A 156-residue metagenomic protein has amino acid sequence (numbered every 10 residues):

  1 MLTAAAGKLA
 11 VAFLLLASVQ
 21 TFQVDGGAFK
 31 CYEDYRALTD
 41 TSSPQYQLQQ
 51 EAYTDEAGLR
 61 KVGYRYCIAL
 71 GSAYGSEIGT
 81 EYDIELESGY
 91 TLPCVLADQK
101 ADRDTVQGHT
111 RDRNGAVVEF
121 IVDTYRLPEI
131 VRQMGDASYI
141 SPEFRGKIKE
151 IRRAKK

Functional and structural regions predicted by a protein language model:
M1-V19: Gram-positive cell-envelope targeting signals
L16-K156: Solvent-exposed, well-ordered loop and adjacent helix/strand elements within mature globular domains that form
